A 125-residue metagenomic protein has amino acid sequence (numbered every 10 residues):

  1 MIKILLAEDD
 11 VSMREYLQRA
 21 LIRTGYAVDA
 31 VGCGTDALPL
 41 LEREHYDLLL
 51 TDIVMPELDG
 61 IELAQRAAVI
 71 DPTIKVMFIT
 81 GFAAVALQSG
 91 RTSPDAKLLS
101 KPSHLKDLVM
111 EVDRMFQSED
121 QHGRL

Functional and structural regions predicted by a protein language model:
A7-E8, V31, L49: Conserved sequence signature across two-component system core domains
D10-D29, A96: Two-component/phosphorelay signaling modules centered on CheY-like receiver
A30-P39, G60: Helix N-cap/capping motif at the beta->alpha junctions
P39, I61-T73: Short amphipathic alpha-helix used as the core "switch/output" element in two-component signaling
D52: Active-site residues of response regulator receiver
M55: Receiver (REC) domain active-site loop signature in two-component systems and cognate sites in sensor histidine kinases
E62, F82-K101, K106-E111: Alpha4 helix (beta4-alpha4-beta5 surface) of REC/receiver domains from two-component response regulators
